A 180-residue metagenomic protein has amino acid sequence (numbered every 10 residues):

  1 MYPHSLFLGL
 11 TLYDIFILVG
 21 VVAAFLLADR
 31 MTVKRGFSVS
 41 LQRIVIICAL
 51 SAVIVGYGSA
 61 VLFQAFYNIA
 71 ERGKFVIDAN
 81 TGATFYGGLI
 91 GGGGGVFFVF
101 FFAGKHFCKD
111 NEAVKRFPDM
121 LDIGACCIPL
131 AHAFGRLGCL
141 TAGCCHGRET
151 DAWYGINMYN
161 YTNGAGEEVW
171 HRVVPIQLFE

Functional and structural regions predicted by a protein language model:
M1-F179: Hydrophobic, membrane-interfacing alpha helices
